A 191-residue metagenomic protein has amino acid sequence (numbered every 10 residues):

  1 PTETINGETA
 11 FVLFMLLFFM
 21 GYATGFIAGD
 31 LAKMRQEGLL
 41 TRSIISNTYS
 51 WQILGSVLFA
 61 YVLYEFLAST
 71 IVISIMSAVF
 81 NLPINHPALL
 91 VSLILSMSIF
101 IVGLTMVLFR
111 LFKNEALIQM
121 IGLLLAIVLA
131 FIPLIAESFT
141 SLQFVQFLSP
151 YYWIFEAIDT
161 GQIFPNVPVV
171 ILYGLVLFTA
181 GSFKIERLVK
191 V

Functional and structural regions predicted by a protein language model:
P1-I5: Extracytoplasmic/periplasmic domains immediately adjacent to an N-terminal transmembrane anchor in multi-pass membrane
A10-D30: Long, hydrophobic alpha-helical segments
G21, G25, Y64, A68 (+6 more regions): Alpha-helical transmembrane segments of multipass membrane proteins
G25-S46: Transmembrane helix boundary and interhelical loop/hinge segments in multi-pass membrane proteins
L31-A32, V107, L111, I171-V191: Junction motif at the cytosolic side of a transmembrane helix
S50-W51, S56-Q119: Alpha-helical transmembrane segments and their short interhelical loops
F112-L148: Transmembrane helix segments
E137-I171: Short hydrophobic, aromatic-rich alpha-helical segments embedded in or entering the lipid bilayer of multi-pass
